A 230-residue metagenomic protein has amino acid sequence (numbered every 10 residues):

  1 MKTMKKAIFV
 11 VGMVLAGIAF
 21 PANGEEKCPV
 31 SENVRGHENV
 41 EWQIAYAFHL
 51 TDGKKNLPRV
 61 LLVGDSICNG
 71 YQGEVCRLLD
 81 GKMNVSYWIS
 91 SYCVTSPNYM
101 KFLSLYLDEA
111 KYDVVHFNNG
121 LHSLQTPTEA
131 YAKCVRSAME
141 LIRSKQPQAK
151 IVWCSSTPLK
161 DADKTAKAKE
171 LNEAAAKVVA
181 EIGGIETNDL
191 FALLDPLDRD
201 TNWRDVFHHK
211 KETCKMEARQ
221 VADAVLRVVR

Functional and structural regions predicted by a protein language model:
M1-F9: Bacterial N-terminal signal peptides that target proteins for export
V10-I18: Bacterial N-terminal signal peptides
F20-N23: Sec/Tat signal peptide C-region and signal peptidase I cleavage site
E25-P29, P158-R230: Catalytic His-Asp segment of secreted/periplasmic serine-dependent ester chemistry enzymes
C28-R136, K160-A162, A166-K169, H208: Conserved SGNH/GDSL esterase-like catalytic core that processes O-acyl groups on lipids and polysaccharides
D80, D108, G120, E140-P147 (+4 more regions): Sec-exported extracytoplasmic/periplasmic mature domains
N84-S86, K150, G184-E186: Conserved beta-strand segments of alpha/beta enzyme cores
H116-H122, M139-E173, L194-L197: Active-site segments of SGNH/GDSL-like serine hydrolases that catalyze O-acetyl group transfer/hydrolysis on lipids
